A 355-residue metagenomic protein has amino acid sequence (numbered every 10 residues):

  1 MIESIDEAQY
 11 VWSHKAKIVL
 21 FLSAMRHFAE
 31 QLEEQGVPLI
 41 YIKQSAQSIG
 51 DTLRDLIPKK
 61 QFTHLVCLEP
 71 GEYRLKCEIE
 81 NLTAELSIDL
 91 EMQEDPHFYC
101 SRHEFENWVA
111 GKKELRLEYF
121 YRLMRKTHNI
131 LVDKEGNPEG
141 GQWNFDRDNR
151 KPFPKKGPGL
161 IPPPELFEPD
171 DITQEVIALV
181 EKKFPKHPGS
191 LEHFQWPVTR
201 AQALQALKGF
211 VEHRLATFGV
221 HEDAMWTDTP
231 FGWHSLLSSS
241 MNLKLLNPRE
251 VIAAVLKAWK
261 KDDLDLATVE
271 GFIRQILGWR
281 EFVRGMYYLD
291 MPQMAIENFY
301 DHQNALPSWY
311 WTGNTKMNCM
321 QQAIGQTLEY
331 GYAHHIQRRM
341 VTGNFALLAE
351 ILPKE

Functional and structural regions predicted by a protein language model:
M1-L39: N-terminal-proximal low-complexity accessory segments that begin disordered and transition into the first
S4, Q44-S45, C67-E72: Structural motif
H14-A16, D223, Y310-W311, L347: Short, contiguous strand/loop micro-motifs
A24-H27, S48-T52, C319-A323: Well-ordered alpha-helical segments embedded in enzymatic catalytic cores
I40-S48: Short beta->alpha junction loops
G50-W196: Beta-rich, aromatic/charged-enriched effector core domains that present basic-aromatic interfaces for binding
H128-F272: Glycine/tryptophan-enriched, flexible segments
L236, M241, L246-E355: Active-site-proximal binding-pocket segments
